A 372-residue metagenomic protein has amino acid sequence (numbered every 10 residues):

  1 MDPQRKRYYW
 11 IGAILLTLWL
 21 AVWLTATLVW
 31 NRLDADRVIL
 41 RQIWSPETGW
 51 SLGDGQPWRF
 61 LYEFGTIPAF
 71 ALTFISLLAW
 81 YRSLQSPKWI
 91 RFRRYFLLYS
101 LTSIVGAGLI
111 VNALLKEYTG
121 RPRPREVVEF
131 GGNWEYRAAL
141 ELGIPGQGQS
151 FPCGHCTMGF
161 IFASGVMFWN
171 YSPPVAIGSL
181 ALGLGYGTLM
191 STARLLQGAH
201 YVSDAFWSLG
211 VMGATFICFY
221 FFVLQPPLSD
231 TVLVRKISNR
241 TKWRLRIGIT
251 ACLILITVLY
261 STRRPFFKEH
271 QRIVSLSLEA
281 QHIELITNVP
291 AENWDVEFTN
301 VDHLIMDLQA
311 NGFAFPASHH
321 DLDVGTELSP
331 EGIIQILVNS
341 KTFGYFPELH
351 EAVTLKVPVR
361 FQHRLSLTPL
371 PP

Functional and structural regions predicted by a protein language model:
D2-P3, S45, L77-Y95: Membrane-helix interface linkers and caps
D2-S76, K116-R123, V128, N133-E135 (+1 more regions): N-terminal transmembrane-helix/juxtamembrane module of multi-pass inner/ER membrane proteins
D2-Y9, L15, R137-R246: Membrane-embedded catalytic cores of phosphoryl/pyrophosphoryl-handling enzymes
W23-T27, V105-I110, G185-L195, T257: Aromatic-anchored segments of alpha-helical transmembrane domains
T25, V29, F74-L78, V105 (+4 more regions): Alpha-helical membrane-inserting segments
V38, P87, R91-A181: Membrane-interface loops
R93-V105, S238-P265: Internal/C-terminal transmembrane anchor helices
S261-H282, N293-P372: Acidic (Asp/Glu) and glycine-rich low-complexity loops/linkers that are typically intrinsically disordered
